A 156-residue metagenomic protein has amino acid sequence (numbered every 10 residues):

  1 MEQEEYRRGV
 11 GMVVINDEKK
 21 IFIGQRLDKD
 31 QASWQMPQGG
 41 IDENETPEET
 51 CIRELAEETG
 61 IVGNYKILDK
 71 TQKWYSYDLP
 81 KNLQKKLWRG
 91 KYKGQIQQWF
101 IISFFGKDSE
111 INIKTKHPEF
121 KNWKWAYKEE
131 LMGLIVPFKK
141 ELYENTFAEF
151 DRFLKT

Functional and structural regions predicted by a protein language model:
M1-I21, E43: Conserved N-terminal beta-strand and adjoining loop/helix that marks the start of the Nudix/MutT-like hydrolase domain
Y6, P47, K139, Y143: Hydrophobic (often cysteine-bearing) scaffold residues that line and stabilize catalytic clefts of nucleotide/cofactor
Q35-M36: A short gly/proline-enriched turn/hairpin at secondary-structure junctions
D42-P137: Unchanged
K128-T156: Charged phosphate-binding loop/patch that engages nucleotide di/tri-phosphates or the phosphate backbone of nucleic
